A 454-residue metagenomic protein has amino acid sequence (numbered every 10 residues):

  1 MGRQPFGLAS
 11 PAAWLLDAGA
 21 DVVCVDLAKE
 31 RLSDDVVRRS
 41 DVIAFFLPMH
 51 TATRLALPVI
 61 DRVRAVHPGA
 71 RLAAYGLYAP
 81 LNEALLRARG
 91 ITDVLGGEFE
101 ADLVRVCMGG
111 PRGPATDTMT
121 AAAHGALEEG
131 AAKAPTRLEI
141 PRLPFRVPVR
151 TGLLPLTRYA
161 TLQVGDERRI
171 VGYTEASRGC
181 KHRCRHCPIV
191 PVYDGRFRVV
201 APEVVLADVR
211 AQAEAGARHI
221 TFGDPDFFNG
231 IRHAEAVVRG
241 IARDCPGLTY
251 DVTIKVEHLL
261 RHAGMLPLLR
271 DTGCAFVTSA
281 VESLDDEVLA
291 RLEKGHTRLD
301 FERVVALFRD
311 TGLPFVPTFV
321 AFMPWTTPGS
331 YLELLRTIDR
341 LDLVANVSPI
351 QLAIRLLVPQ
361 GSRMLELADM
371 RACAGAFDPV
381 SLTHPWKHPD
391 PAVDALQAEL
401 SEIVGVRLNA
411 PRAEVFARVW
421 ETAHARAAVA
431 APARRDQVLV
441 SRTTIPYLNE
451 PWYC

Functional and structural regions predicted by a protein language model:
M1-R210: Acidic, low-complexity intrinsically disordered segments
G7, V36, L55-V59, F99 (+5 more regions): Residues at alpha-helix caps and immediate loop-helix transition turns in enzyme cores, especially N- and C-cap
L15, V59-V63, H67, V237 (+4 more regions): Hydrophobic positions in alpha-helices of CheY-like receiver
L16, C24, V36-F45, G69 (+4 more regions): Radical SAM enzyme core and accessory elements
D41, T92, R218, A275 (+1 more regions): Short acidic/polar active-site loop segments enriched in Thr and Asp
F45, A74, F222-D224, S279 (+1 more regions): Conserved beta-strand positions
G152-F315: Radical SAM [4Fe-4S] cluster-binding motif and immediate context
I231, A242-E421: A structural motif corresponding to the C-terminal lobe/cap of the Radical SAM core domain
